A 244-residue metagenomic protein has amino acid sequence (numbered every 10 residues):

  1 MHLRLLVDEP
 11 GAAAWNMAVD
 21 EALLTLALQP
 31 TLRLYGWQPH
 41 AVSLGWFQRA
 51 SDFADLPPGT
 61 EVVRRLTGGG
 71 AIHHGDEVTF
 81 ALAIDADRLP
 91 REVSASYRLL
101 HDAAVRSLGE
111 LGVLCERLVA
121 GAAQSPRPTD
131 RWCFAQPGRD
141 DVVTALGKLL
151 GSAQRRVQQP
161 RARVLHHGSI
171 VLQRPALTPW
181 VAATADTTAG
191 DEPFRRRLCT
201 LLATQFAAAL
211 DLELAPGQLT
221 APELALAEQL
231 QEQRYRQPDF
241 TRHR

Functional and structural regions predicted by a protein language model:
M1-P57, R64-R65, C133, F194-R244: Active-site loop/lid in soluble adenylation, ligation, and acyl-transfer enzymes
R49-R91: A glycine-rich, hydrophobic loop/mini-helix early in the fold
A54, L89-V93, T178-V181, R197: Short, conserved charged micro-motifs
G75-E77, P137, L165: Short, solvent-exposed loop/turn segments at the edges of secondary structure
T79-T129: Contiguous, small/hydrophobic- and glycine-enriched helical/loop subdomains that border and often "cap" functional
V105-P126, A153-R244: Long, positively charged amphipathic alpha-helical accessory segments at protein N-termini or as interdomain linkers
P126-R139: Charged, often glycine-rich, active-site loop that binds/positions anionic groups
Q136-V143, G147-V157: Aromatic/basic-lined ligand-recognition segments that form π-stacking hydrophobic pockets flanked by Lys/Arg to engage
